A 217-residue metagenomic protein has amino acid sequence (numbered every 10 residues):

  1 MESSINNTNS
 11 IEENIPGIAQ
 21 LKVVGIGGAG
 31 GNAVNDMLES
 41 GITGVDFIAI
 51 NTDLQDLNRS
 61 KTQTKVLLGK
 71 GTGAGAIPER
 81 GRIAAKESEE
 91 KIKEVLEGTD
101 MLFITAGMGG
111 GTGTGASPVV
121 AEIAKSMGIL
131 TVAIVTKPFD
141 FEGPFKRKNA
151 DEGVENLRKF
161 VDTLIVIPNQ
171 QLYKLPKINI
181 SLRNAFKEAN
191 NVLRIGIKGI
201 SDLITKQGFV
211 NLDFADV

Functional and structural regions predicted by a protein language model:
M1-V217: Tubulin/FtsZ superfamily GTPase core signature
